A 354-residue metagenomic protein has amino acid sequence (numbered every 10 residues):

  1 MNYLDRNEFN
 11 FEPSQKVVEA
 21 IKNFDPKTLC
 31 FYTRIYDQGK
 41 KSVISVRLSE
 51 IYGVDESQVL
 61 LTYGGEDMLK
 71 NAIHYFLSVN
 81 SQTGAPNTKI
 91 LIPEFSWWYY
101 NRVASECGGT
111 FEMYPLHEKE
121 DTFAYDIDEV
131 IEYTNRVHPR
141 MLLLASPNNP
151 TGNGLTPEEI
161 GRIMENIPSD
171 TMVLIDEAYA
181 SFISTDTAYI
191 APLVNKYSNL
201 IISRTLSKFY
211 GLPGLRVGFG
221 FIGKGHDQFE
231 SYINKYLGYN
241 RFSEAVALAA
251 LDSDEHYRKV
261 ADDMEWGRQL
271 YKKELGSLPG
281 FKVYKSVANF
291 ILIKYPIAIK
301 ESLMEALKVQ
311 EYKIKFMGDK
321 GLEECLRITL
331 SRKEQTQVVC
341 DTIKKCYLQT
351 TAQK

Functional and structural regions predicted by a protein language model:
M1-G64, M68-N71: N-terminal small-domain helix-loop-helix segment of the aminotransferase-like
E12-S14, C107, N199-S277, F281-Y284: PLP-dependent aminotransferase class I/II
D55-V59, P86-K89, D170, E177 (+2 more regions): Short acidic capping loops at alpha-helix termini that bridge into adjacent secondary structure
L77-R140, L144: PLP-dependent aminotransferase-like
K119-F182: Active-site phosphate-binding strand-loop segment of PLP-dependent enzymes
E158, V309-Q310, K315, K320-K354: PLP-dependent enzyme catalytic core of the Aspartate aminotransferase-like
E265, L275-Q310, L326, L330: Conserved PLP-binding catalytic core of the aspartate aminotransferase-like
